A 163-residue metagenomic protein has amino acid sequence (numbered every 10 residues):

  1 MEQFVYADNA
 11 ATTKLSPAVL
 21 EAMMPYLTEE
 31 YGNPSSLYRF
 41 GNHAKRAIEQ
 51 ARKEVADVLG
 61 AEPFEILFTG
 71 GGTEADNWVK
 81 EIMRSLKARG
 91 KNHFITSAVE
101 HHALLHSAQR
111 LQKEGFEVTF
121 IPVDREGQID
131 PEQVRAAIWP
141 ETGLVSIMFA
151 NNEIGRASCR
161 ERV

Functional and structural regions predicted by a protein language model:
M1-R160: Pyridoxal 5′-phosphate
